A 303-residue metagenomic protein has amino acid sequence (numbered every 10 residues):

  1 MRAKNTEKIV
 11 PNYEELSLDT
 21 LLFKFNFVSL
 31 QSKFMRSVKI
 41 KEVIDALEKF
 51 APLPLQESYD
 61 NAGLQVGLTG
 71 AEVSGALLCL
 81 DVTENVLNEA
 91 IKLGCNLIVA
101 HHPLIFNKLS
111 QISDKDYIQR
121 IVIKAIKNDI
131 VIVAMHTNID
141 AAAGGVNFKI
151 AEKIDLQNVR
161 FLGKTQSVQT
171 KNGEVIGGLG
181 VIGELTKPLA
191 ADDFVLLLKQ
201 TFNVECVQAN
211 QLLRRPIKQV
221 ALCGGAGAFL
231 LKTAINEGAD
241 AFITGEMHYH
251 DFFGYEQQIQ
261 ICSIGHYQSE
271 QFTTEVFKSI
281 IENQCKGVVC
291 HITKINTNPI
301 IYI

Functional and structural regions predicted by a protein language model:
K4-N12: Polybasic, lysine-rich low-complexity intrinsically disordered segments
I9, F27, S167-K171: Intrinsically disordered, low-complexity terminal tails and inter-domain linkers enriched for S/T/G/P/D/E
P11, T20, K24-Q31: Short, positively charged and aromatic/hydrophobic N-terminal segments
L16: Short polybasic linear motifs
F34-I303: Active-site catalytic microenvironments in core metabolic enzymes, especially phosphate/sugar-handling
